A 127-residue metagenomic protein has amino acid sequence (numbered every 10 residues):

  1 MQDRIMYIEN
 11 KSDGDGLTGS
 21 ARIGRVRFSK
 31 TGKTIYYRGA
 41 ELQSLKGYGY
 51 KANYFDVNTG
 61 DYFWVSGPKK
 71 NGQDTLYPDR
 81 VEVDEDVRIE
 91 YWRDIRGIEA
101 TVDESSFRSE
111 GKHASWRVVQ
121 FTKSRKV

Functional and structural regions predicted by a protein language model:
M1-R25, A40-V127: Mixed-charge, low-complexity intrinsically disordered regions
K30-Y37: Short, conserved beta-turn/loop elements at beta-strand boundaries and strand-helix junctions
